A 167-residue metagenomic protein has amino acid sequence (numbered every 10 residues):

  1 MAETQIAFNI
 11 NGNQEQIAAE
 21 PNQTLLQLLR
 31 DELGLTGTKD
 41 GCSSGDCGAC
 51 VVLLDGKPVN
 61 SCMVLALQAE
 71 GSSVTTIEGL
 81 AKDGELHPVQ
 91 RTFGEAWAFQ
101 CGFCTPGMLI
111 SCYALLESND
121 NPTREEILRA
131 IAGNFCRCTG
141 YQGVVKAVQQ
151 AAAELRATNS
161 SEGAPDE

Functional and structural regions predicted by a protein language model:
M1-E167: Signature of N-terminal electron-transfer/Fe-S-associated modules in redox systems
